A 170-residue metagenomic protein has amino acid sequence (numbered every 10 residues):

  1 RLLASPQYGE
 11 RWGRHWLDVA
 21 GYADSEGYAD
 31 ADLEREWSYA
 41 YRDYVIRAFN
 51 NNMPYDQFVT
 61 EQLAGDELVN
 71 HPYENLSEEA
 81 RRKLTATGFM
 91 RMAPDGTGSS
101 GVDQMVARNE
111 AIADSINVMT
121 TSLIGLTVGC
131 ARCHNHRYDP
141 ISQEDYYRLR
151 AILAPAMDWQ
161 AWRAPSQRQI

Functional and structural regions predicted by a protein language model:
R1-I170: Short, structured secondary-structure elements that scaffold catalytic or ligand/cofactor-binding regions
